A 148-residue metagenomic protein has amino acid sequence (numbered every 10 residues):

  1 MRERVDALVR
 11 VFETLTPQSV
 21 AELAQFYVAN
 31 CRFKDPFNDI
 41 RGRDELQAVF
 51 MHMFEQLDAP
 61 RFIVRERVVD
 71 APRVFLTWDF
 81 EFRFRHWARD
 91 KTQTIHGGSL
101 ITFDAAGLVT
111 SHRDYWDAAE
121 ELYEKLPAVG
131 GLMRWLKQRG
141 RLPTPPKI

Functional and structural regions predicted by a protein language model:
M1, A29, T77-W78: A short alpha-helix capping/helix-coil boundary motif
M1-R10, D35-P36, F54-D58, T144-P146: Short, mixed-charge, low-aromatic patches
R2-F26: Short acidic-aromatic low-complexity motifs
E3, A7, E45, Q93: Soluble or luminal CAZymes and related metallo-dependent hydrolases
V20-V74: A solvent-exposed, acidic/Ser-Thr-rich amphipathic alpha-helical stretch
E55-R61, R65-I148: A beta-strand edge to alpha-helix "cap/lid" segment located at domain peripheries
